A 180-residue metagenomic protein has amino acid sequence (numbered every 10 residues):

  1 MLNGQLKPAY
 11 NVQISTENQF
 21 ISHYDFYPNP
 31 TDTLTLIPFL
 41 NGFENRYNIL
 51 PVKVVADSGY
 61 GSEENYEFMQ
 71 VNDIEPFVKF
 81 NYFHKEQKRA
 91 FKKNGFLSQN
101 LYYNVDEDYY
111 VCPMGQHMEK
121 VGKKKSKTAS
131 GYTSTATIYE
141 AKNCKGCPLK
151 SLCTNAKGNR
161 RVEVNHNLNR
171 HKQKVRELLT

Functional and structural regions predicted by a protein language model:
M1-T180: Anion-binding and metal-coordination hotspots
